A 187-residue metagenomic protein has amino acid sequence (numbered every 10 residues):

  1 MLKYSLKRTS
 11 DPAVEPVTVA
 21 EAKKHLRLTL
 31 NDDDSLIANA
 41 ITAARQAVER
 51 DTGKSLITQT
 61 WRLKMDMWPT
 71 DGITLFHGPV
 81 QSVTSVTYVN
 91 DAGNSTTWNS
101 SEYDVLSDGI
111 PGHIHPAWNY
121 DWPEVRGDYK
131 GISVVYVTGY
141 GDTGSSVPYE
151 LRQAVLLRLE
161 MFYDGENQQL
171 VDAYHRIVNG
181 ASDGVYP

Functional and structural regions predicted by a protein language model:
M1-P187: Divalent metal-cofactor coordination and adjacent catalytic microenvironments
